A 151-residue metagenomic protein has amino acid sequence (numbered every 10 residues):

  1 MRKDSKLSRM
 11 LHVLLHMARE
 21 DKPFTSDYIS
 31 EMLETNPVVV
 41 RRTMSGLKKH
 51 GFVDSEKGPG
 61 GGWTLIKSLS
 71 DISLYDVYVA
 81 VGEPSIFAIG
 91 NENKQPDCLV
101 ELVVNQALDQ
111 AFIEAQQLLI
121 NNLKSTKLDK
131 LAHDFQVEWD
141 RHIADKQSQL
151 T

Functional and structural regions predicted by a protein language model:
M1-L33: Extreme N-terminal segment that seeds HTH/winged-HTH DNA-binding domains in transcriptional regulators
H12-L15, Y75-V79, N121: Generic alpha-helical structural context detector
H50-I66: Beta-hairpin "wing" of winged helix-turn-helix
L69-K94, F112: Conserved segment of winged-helix/HTH DNA-binding domains
P96-T151: C-terminal regulatory/oligomerization modules of transcriptional regulators
